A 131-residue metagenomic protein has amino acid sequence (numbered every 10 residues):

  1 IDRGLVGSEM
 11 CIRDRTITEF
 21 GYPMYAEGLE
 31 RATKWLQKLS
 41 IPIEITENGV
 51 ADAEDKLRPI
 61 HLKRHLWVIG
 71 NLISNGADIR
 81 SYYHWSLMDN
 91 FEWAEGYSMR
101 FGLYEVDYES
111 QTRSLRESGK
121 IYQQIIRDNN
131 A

Functional and structural regions predicted by a protein language model:
I1-G7, C11-I12: Single conserved hydrophobic/aromatic residue that forms the stacking wall/gate of nucleotide- or nucleobase-binding
I12, V50, D89: Active-site micro-motifs of SAM-dependent methyltransferase domains
R13-A26, V106-R113: A short acidic, glycine-rich active-site loop that binds or catalyzes chemistry on phosphate/adenosine moieties
I17-D52: C-terminal substrate/ligand-recognition segments
G28-A32, L62-I69: Short, acidic/polar
D55-R58: Short, solvent-exposed loop/turn segments at secondary-structure boundaries
I60-R64, L72, A77-A131: Aromatic-rich peripheral "rim/lid" segments of glycoside hydrolase catalytic domains that contact and position glycan
